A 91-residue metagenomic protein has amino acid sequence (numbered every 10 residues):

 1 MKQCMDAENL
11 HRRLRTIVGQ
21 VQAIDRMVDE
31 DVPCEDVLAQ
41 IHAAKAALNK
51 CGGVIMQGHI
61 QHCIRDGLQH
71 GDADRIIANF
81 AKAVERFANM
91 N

Functional and structural regions predicted by a protein language model:
M1-N91: Solvent-exposed interaction patches of small proteins and small membrane subunits
